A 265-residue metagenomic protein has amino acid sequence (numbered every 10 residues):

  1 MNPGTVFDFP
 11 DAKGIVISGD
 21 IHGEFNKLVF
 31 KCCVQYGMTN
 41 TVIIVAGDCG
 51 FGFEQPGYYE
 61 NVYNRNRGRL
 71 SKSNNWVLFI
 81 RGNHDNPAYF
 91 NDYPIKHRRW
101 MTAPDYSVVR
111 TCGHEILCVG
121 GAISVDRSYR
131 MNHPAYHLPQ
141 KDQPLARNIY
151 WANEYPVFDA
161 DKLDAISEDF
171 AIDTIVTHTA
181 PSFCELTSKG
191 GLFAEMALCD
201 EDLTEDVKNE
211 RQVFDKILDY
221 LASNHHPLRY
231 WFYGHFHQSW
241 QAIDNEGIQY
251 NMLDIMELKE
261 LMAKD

Functional and structural regions predicted by a protein language model:
F9, R110-C112, K216-N224, F236-D265: Binuclear metal-dependent phosphoesterase catalytic core
D11-V16: Extreme N-terminal starter segment of soluble prokaryotic enzymes
I17-G19, I43-D48, W76-H84, T102-P104 (+4 more regions): Active-site neighborhood of phospho(di)ester-bond hydrolases with catalytic His/Asp-centered motifs
S18, G23-C112, V207-E210: Core catalytic region of metal-dependent phosphoesterases/phosphodiesterases, especially metallo-beta-lactamase-like
H22-E24, C49-G52, H84-N86, G121-V125 (+3 more regions): Short, solvent-exposed loop/turn segments at secondary-structure junctions
K27-V29, E54-G57, Y89-D92, Y129 (+3 more regions): A short acidic (Asp/Glu
Q35-T39, E168-F170, H225: Glycine-rich phosphate-binding loop signature in dinucleotide/nucleotide-binding domains
H114-Q212: Active-site-proximal loop/helix segment associated with metal-binding centers of metalloenzymes
